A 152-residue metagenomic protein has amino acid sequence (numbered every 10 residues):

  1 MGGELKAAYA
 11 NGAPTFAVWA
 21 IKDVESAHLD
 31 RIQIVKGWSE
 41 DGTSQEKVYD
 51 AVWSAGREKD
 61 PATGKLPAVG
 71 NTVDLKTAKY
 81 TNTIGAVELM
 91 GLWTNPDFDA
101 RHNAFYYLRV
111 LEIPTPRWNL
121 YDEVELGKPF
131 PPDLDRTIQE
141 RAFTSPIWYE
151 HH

Functional and structural regions predicted by a protein language model:
M1-H152: C-terminal functional module detector
